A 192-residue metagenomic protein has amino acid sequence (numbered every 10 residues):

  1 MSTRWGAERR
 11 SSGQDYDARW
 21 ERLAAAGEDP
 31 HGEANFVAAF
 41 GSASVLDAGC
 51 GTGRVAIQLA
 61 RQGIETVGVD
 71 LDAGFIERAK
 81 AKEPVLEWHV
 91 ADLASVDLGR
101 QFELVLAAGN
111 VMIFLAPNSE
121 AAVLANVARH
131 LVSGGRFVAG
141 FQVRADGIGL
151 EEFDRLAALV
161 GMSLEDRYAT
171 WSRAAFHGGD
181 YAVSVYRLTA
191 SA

Functional and structural regions predicted by a protein language model:
M1-G41: Conserved class I S-adenosyl-L-methionine
S42-G51: Conserved class I S-adenosyl-L-methionine
T52-S95: Class I SAM-dependent methyltransferase SAM/SAH-binding core
A94-L104: A short acidic, Gly/Pro-enriched loop at the edge of an enzyme's catalytic core that lines a small-molecule cofactor
E103-N118: A short SAM/SAH-binding and catalytic strip from SAM-dependent methyltransferases
A121-S133: A short glycine-rich, Lys/Arg-flanked "PGG" loop and its adjoining helix->strand segment in the class I
G134-Q142: Conserved beta-strand signature within the Rossmann-like core of class I S-adenosyl-L-methionine
G149, L156, V160-A192: Class I S-adenosyl-L-methionine
